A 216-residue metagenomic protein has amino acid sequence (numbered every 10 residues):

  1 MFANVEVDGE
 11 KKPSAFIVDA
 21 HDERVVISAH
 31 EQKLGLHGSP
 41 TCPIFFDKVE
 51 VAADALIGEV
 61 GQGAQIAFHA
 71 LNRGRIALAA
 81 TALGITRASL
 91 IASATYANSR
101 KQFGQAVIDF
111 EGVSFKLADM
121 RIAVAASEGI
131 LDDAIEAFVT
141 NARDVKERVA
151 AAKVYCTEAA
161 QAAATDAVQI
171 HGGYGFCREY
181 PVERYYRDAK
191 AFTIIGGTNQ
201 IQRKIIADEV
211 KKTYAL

Functional and structural regions predicted by a protein language model:
M1-I27: A short core secondary-structure module
M1-N4, I17-D19, F45-D47, G58 (+1 more regions): Short beta-strand-to-turn element immediately C-terminal to the catalytic PLP-Schiff-base lysine in fold type I
V5, G35-L36, R75, K153: Active-site PLP-lysine loop of aminotransferase-like
E6-E10, L34-S39, G58-V60, H69-A70: Solvent-exposed alpha-helices and their adjacent loops that cap or buttress functional pockets in soluble metabolic
K11-P13, T41, V182: Conserved catalytic motifs of the protein kinase core domain
K12-A15, I27-A29, A53-V60: Short, charged, solvent-exposed linker or helix-capping segments at domain edges/interfaces that act as flexible hinges
D19-A52: Flexible, small-/acidic-enriched active-site or ligand-binding loops
P43-F45, E59-A64, F68-L216: Alpha-helical interface subdomain recognition
